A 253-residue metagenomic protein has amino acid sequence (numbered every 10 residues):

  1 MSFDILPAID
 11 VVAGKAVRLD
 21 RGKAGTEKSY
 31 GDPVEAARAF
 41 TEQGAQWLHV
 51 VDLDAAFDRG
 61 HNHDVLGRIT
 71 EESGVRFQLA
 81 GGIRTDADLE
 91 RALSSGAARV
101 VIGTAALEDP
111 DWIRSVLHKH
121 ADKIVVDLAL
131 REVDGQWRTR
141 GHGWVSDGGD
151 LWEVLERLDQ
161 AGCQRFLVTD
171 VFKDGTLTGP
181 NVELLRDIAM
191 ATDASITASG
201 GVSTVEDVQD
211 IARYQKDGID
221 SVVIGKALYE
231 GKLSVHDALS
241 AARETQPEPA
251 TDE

Functional and structural regions predicted by a protein language model:
D4-A8, W47, G74-Q78, A98-V101 (+5 more regions): Structural preference for beta-strand elements that scaffold enzyme active sites
D10, F40, L48, A92 (+5 more regions): Conserved, mostly hydrophobic/aromatic
A13-A24, A97-D174: Conserved anion-binding
G22-T41: Short catalytic helix/loop segments, enriched in acidic residues and glycine and frequently bearing histidine
W47-V65, T104, V168-L177: Glycine-rich, proline-tolerant flexible connector loops at the mouths of alpha/beta enzymes
D58-A80, I113-L130, G179-T204: Alpha-helix-loop-beta-strand connector modules within alpha/beta enzyme cores
S73, F77-V100, E183-G218, L233 (+1 more regions): Catalytic cores of alpha/beta
W112-K119, A212-V222, L228-E253: C-terminal helical cap(s) of enzyme catalytic domains, especially alpha/beta-barrels
